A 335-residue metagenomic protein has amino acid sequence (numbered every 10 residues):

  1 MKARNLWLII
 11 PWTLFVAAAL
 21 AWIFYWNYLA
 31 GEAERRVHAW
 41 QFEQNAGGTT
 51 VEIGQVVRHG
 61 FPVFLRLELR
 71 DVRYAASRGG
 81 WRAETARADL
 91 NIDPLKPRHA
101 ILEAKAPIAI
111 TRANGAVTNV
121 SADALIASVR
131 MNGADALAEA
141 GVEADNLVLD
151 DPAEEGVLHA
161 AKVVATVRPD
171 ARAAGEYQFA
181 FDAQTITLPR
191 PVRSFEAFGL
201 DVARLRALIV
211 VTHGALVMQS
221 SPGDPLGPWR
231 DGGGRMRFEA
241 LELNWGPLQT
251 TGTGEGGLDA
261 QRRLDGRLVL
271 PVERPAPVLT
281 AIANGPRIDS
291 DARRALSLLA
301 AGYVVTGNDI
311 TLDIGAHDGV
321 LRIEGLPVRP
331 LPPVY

Functional and structural regions predicted by a protein language model:
K2-T13, G54-Q55, D224-R235, L241-N244 (+4 more regions): Extended terminal
L8-W26: Hydrophobic membrane-insertion alpha-helices, especially the h-region of bacterial N-terminal signal peptides
Y28-N45: Alpha-helical transmembrane signal-anchor/signal-peptide segments
A46-A174: N-terminal beta-strand/beta-hairpin edge segment
V56-H59, T85-L95, S121-D135, L158-A174 (+6 more regions): Extended lipid/amphipathic-ligand handling interfaces
R66, A138-G141, E176-A180, G233-A240: Short, hydrophobic/aromatic-rich segments at coil-to-beta transitions
R73-W81, I108-N119, N146-L158, T187-G199 (+4 more regions): Flexible, membrane-facing loop/turn or short amphipathic-helix motifs that contact lipid bilayers or gate lipid-binding
